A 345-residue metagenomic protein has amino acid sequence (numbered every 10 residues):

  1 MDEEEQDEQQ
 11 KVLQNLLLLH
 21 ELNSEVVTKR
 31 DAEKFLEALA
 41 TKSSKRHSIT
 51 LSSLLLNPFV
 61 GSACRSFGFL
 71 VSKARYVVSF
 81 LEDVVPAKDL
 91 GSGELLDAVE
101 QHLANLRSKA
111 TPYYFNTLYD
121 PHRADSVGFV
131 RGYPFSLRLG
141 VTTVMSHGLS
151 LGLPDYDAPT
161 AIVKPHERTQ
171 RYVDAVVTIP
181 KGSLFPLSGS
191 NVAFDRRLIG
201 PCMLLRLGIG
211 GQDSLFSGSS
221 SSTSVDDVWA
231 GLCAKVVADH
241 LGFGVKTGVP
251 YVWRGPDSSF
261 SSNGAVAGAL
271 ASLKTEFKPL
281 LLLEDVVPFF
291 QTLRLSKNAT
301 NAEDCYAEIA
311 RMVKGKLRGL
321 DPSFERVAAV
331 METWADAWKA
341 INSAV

Functional and structural regions predicted by a protein language model:
M1-E21, E25-K29, K34-E37, T41 (+3 more regions): Terminal low-complexity segments of carbohydrate-biosynthetic enzymes
D2, Q9-Y76, D89-E100: Active-site-proximal specificity loops/subdomain of glycosyltransferases
L54-G61, S219-D227: Alpha-helix N-cap/helix-initiation motif
E82: Basic, glycine-/proline-tolerant helical and adjacent loop/strand elements that line or dock onto nucleic-acid
P86-F135: Conserved donor-nucleotide/metal-binding helix-loop-beta segment in metal-dependent transferases, i.e., the alpha-helix
A230-C233: Short active-site alpha-helical segment characteristic of glycosyltransferases and processive polysaccharide synthases
